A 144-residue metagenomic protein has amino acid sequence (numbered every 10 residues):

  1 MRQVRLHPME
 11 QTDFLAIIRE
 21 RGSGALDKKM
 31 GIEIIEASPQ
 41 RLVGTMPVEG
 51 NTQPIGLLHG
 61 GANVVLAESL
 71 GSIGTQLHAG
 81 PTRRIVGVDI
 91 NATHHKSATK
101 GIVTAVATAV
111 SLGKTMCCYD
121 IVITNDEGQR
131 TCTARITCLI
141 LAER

Functional and structural regions predicted by a protein language model:
M1-R144: Terminal targeting signals and extreme-terminal segments of soluble enzymes
